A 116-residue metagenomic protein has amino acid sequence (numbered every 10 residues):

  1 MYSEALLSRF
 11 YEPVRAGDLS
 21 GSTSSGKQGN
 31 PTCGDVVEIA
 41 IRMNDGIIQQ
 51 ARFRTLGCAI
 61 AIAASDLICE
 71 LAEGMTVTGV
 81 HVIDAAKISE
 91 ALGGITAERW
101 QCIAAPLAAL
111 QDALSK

Functional and structural regions predicted by a protein language model:
M1-K116: Domain-level signature for proteins that mediate thiol-based redox and metal-cofactor handling
